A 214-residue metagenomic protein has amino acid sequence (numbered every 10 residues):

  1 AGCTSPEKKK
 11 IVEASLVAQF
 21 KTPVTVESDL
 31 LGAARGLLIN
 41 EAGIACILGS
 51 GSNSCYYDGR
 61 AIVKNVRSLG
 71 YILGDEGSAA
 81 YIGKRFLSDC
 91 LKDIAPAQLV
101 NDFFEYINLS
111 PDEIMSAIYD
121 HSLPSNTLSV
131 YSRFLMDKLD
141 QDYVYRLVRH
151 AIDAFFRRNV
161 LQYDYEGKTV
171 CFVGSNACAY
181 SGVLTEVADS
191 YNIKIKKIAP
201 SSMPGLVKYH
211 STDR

Functional and structural regions predicted by a protein language model:
A1-C3, G174-S175: Structural motif
C3-Q98: Phosphate-binding/catalytic loop of phosphoryl-transfer enzymes
A14-A18, L37-I44, R85-R214: ATP-binding/phosphotransfer module of carbohydrate and carboxylate kinases, centering on a glycine-rich
